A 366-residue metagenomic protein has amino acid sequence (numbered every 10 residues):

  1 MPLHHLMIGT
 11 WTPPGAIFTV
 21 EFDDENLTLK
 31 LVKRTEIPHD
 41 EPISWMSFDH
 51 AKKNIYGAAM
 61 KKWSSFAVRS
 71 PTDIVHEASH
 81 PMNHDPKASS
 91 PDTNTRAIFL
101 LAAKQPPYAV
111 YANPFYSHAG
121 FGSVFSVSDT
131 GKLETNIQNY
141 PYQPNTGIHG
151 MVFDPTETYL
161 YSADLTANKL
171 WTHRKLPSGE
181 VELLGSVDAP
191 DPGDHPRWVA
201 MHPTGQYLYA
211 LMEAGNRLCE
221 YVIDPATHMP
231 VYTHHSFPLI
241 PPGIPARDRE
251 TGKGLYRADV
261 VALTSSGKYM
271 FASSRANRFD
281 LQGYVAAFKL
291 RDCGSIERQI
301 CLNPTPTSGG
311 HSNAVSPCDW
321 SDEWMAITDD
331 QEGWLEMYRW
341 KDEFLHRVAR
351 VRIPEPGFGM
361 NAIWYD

Functional and structural regions predicted by a protein language model:
P2-H4, A51-K53, Q105-Y108, T156-T158 (+3 more regions): Short coil/turn segments that connect the beta-strands within blades of beta-propeller domains
I8-T12, G57-M60, A112-S117, S162-L165 (+4 more regions): Conserved beta-strand positions in repeat-built beta-propeller and related beta-rich domains
T19-T28, S65-I74, V124-L133, H173-E180 (+3 more regions): Short loop/turn segments immediately following beta-strands, especially the blade-tip and inter-blade linker loops
K30-P107, I300-L302, P306: Blade-loop segments of beta-propeller domains
T35-D40, H80-H84, S89-D92, N139-N145 (+4 more regions): Surface loop/turn motifs at the tips and blade-to-blade linkers of beta-strand repeat domains
S47, L101, V152, A200 (+3 more regions): Conserved beta-strand position repeated across blades of beta-propeller domains
D73-D154: Asp-box/WD-like beta-propeller blade repeats and closely related beta-sheet repeat scaffolds
K253-I327: Loop/turn-rich, solvent-exposed surfaces of beta-rich toroidal or solenoidal domains
